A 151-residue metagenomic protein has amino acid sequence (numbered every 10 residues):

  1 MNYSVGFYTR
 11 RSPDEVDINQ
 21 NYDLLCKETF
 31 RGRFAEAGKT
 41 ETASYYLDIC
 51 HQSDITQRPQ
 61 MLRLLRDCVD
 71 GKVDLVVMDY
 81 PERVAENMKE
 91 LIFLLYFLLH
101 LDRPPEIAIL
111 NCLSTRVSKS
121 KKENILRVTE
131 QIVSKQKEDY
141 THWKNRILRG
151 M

Functional and structural regions predicted by a protein language model:
M1-M151: Short, structured surface patches at the beginning of a domain
